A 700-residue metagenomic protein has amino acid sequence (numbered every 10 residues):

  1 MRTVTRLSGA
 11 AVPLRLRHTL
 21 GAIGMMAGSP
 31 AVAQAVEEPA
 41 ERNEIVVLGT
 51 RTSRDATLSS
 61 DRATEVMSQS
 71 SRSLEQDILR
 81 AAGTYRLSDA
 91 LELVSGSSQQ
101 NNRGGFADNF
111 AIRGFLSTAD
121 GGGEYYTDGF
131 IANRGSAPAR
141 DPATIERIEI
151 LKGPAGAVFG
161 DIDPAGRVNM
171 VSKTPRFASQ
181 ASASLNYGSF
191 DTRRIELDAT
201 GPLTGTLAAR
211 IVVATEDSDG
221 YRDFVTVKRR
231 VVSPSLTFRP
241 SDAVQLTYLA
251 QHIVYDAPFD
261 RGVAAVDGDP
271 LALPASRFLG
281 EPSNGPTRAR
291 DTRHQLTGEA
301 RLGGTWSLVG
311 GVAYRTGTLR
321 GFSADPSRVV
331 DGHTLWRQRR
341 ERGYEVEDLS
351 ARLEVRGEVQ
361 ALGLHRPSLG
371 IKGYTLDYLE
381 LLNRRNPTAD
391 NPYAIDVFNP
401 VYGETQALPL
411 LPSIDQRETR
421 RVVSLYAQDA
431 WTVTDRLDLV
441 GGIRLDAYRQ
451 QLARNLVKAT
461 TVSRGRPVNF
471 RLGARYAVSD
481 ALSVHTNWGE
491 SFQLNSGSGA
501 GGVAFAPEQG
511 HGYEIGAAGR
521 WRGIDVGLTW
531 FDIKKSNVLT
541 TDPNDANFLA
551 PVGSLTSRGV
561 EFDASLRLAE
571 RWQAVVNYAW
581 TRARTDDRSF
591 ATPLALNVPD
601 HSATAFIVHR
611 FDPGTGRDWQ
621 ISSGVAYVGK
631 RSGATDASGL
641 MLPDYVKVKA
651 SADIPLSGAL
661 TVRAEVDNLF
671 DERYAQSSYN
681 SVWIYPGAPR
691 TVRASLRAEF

Functional and structural regions predicted by a protein language model:
M25, A40-A178, I515: Acidic, small-polar-rich N-terminal luminal/periplasmic segments of exported/outer-membrane proteins
G121, R134, A143-E146, A157-P234 (+4 more regions): Outer-membrane beta-barrel translocator/receptor signature
E216, G220, S233-R239, A243-R301 (+4 more regions): Acidic/polar loop-and-plug regions of large Gram-negative outer-membrane beta-barrel proteins
R239-S241, V346, L364-L376, Q416-K535 (+2 more regions): Structural signature of Gram-negative outer-membrane beta-barrels, strongest in the C-terminal barrel of TonB-dependent
H294-G317, Q338-A453, A477: Face-selective signature of the C-terminal outer-membrane beta-barrel domain
T297-A313, G317-S323, A477, V484-H485 (+3 more regions): Membrane-embedded beta-barrel scaffold of Gram-negative outer-membrane proteins
T434-R436, D532, P551-T635, F670: Gram-negative outer-membrane beta-barrel transporters
L596-F700: Conserved C-terminal beta-signal and adjacent last beta-strands/turns of outer-membrane beta-barrel proteins
